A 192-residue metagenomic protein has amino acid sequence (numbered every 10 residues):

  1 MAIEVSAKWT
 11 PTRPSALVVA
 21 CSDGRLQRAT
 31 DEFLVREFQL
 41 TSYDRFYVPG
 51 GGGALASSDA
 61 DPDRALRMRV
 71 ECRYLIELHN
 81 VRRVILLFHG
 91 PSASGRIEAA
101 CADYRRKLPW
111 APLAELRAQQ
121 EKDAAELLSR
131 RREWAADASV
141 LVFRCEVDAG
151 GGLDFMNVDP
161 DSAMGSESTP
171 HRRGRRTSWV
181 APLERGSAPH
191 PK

Functional and structural regions predicted by a protein language model:
M1-A16, C21-T30, G51-M68, Y74-R82 (+1 more regions): Divalent-metal-activated hydrolytic enzyme cores
T12, Q39-L40: Short, flexible loop/turn motifs enriched in small residues
D31-F38: Short Gly/aromatic-enriched secondary-structure transition segments
F38-Q39, R106: Alpha-helix boundary/interfacial micro-motifs
L40-T41, S94: Trp/Gly-enriched beta-strand/coil motifs that build multi-repeat beta-propeller-like domains and related W-rich binding
T41-G51: A short beta-strand-loop structural module common to alpha/beta enzyme folds
R83-H89: Acidic beta-strand-to-loop metal/phosphate-binding motif
